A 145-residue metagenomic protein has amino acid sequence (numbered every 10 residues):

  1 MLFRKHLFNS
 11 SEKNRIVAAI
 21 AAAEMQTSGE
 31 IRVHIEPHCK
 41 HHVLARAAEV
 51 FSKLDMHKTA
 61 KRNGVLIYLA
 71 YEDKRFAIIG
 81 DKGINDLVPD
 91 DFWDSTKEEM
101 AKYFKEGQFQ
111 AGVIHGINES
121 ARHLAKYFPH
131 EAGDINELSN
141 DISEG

Functional and structural regions predicted by a protein language model:
M1-G145: A structural boundary signal for the start of the first folded domain, especially the loop/turn and N-capping region
